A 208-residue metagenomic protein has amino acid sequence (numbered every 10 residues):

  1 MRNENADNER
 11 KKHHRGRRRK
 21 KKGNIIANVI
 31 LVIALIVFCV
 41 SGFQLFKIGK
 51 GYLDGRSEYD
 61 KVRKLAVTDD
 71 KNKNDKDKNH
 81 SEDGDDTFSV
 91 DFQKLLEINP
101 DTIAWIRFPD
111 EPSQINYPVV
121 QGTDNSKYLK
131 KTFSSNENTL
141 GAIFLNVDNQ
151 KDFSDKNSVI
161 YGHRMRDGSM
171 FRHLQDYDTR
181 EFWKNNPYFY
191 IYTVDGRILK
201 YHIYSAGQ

Functional and structural regions predicted by a protein language model:
M1-N24: N-terminal Lys/Arg-rich, disordered targeting/topogenic segments
K22-I36: Alpha-helical transmembrane segments
F38-Q208: Solvent-exposed, non-transmembrane regions of membrane-associated and secreted proteins
